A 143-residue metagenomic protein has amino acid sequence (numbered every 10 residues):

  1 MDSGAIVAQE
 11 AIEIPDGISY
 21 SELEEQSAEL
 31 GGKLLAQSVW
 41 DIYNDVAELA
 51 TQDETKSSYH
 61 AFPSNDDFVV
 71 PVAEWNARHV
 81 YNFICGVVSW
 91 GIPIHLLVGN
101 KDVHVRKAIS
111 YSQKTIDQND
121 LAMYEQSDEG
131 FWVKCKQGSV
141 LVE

Functional and structural regions predicted by a protein language model:
M1-Y59: Donor/substrate-binding cores of folate-linked one-carbon enzymes
G4, K56-S57, F68, V103 (+1 more regions): Change "...and in nucleic-acid phosphodiester-cleaving endonucleases..." to "...and in nucleic-acid processing enzymes
E10, D66-F68, G138-V140: Short amphipathic alpha-helical segments
E22, Q26, D66-F68, R78-C85: Short alpha-helical interface patches
G32, A61-N65, R106-K107: Alpha-helix boundary/capping detector
H60-P63, K134-K136: Short, flexible turn/loop "capping" segments at secondary-structure junctions
F62-E74: Acyl-group handling in specialized metabolite and lipid biosynthesis
A73-E143: An anion-binding loop in the catalytic cleft
